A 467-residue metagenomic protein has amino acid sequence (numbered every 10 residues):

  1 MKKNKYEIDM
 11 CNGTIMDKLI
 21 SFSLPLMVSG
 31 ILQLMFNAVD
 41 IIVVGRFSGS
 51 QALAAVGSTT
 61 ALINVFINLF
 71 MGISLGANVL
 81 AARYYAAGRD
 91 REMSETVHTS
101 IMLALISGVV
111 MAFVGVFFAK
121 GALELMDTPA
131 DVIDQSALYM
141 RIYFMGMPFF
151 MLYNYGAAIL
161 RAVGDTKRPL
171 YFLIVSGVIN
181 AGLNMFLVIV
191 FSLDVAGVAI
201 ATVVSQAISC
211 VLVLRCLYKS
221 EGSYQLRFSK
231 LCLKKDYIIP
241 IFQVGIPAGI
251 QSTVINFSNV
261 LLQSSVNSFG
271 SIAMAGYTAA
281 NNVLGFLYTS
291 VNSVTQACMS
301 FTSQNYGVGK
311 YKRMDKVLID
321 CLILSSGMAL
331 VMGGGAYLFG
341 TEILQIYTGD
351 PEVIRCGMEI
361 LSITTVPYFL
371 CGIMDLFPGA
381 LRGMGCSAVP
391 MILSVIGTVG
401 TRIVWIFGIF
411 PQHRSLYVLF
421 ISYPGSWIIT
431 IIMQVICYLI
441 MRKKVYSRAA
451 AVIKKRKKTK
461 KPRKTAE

Functional and structural regions predicted by a protein language model:
M1-S23, A81-G146, V188-I246, T302-P367 (+1 more regions): Short alpha-helical transmembrane segments in multi-pass integral membrane proteins
N12, M16-M35, V39, L62-L69 (+8 more regions): Residue-level signal for short hydrophobic patches within transmembrane helices of multi-pass membrane transporters
S21-D40, I142, S176, S205-S209 (+4 more regions): Transmembrane helical elements of multi-pass membrane transporters/channels
F22, L26-L34, M71, L103-A112 (+8 more regions): Hydrophobic alpha-helical transmembrane segments in multi-pass membrane proteins
M35-A54, L123-A130, F186-V195, T253-F286 (+3 more regions): Helix-terminus/linker motif at the lipid-water interface of multi-pass membrane proteins
L53-F113, F150-P169, G276-G334, L338-G340 (+2 more regions): Small-residue-rich hydrophobic transmembrane alpha-helices
V65-N68, N180-M185, C210-L214, F286-T289 (+3 more regions): Hydrophobic transmembrane alpha-helices of multi-pass small-molecule transporters
S74, Y143-R161, P169-G177, V198-V213 (+4 more regions): Short runs within selected transmembrane alpha-helices of multi-pass transporters and secretion channels
